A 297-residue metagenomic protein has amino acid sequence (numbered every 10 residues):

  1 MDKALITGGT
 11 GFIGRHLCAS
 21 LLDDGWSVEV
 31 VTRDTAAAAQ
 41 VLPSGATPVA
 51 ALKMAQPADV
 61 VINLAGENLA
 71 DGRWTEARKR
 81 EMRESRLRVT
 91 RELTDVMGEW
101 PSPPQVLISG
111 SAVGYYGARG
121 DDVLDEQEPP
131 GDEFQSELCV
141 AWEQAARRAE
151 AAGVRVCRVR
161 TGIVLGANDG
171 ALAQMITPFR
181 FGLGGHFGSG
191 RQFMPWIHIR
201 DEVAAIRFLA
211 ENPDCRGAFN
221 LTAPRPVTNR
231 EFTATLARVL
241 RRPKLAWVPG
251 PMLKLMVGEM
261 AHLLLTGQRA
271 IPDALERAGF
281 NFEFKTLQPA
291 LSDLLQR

Functional and structural regions predicted by a protein language model:
A4-D24: N-terminal Rossmann NAD(P)H-binding glycine-rich loop of SDR-like oxidoreductase domains
A36-A37, L42-E92: NAD(P)H-binding glycine-rich loop region in Rossmannoid oxidoreductase-like domains and their noncatalytic homologs
E81, R91-E133: Conserved Rossmann-fold NAD(P)-dependent oxidoreductase catalytic core, especially the SDR/UDP-sugar
E84, R88, G120-R158: Catalytic helix-loop patch of NAD(P)-dependent Rossmann-fold dehydrogenases
V140, A152-V154, L165-Q174, F208-F219: Glycine/proline-rich active-site loop of Rossmann-fold NAD(P)-dependent oxidoreductases
A149-A152, R158, G162-F193: NAD(P)-dependent short-chain dehydrogenase/reductase
I176-G184, Q192-P226: Alpha-helical substrate-binding/gating segment
N212-E259, S292-R297: Mid/C-terminal beta-alpha module of Rossmann-like enzyme folds, strongest in SDR-family dehydrogenases/epimerases
